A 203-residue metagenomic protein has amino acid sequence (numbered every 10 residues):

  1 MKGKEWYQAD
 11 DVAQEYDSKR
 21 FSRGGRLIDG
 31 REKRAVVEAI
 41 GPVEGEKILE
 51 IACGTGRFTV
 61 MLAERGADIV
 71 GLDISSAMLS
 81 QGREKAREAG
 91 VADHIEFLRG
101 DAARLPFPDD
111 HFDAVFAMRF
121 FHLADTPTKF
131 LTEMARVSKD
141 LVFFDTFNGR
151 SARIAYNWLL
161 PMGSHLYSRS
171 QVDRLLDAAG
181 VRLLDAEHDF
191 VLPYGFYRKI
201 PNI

Functional and structural regions predicted by a protein language model:
M1-V43, Y197: Conserved class I S-adenosyl-L-methionine
G24-G25, L184-I203: Conserved catalytic loop of SAM-dependent methyltransferase domains
A52-G54: Class I SAM-dependent methyltransferase "Motif I" SAM/SAH-binding loop
R57-A103: Class I SAM-dependent methyltransferase SAM/SAH-binding core
F116: A conserved beta-strand element that flanks and buttresses the S-adenosyl-L-methionine
T128-V142: A short glycine-rich, Lys/Arg-flanked "PGG" loop and its adjoining helix->strand segment in the class I
F144-G163: Short, glycine-/aromatic-enriched active-site segment of Class I SAM-dependent methyltransferases
G163-A186: Short alpha-helix
